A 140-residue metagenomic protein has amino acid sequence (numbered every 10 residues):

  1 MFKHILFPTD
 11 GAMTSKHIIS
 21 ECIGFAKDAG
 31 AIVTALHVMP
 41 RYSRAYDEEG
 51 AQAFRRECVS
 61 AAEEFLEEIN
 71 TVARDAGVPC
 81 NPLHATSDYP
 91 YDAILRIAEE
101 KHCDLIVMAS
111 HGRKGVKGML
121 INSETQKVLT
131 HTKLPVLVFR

Functional and structural regions predicted by a protein language model:
K3-E49, V72-A76: Small/aliphatic-rich secondary-structure junction motif
T14, P90, K114-V116: Short glycine-rich, flexible loops that bind phosphorylated cofactors or substrates
I18, A45-E48, D92-L95, G118-L120: Short, well-ordered secondary-structure micro-motifs
G24, R96-R140: Gly/Ser-rich helix-loop-strand patches that form or flank binding pockets for ribonucleotide-derived cofactors
V33, C80-P82, V136: Hydrophobic anchor at the start of a short beta-strand that flanks the dinucleotide cofactor-binding loop
L36, L83-A85, F139: Structural motif
Q52-E64: A short acidic, glycine-rich active-site loop that binds or catalyzes chemistry on phosphate/adenosine moieties
T71-I106: Structural beta-alpha unit
